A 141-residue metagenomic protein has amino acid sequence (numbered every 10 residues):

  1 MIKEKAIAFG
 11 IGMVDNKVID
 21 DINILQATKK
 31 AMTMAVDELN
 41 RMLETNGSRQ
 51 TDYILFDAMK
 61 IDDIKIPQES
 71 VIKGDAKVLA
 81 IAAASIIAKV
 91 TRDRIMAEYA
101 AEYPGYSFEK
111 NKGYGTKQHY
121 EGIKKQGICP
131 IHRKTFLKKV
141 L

Functional and structural regions predicted by a protein language model:
M1-L141: RNase H-like, Mg2+-dependent phosphodiesterase core, and more generally RNA phosphate-backbone-engaging helix-loop
